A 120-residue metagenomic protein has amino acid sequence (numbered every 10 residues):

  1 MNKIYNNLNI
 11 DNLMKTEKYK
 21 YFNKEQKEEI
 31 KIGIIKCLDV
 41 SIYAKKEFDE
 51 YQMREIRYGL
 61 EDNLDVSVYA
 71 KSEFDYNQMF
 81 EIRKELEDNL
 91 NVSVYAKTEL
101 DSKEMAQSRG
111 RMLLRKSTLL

Functional and structural regions predicted by a protein language model:
M1-L120: General marker for long, soluble alpha-helical cores
